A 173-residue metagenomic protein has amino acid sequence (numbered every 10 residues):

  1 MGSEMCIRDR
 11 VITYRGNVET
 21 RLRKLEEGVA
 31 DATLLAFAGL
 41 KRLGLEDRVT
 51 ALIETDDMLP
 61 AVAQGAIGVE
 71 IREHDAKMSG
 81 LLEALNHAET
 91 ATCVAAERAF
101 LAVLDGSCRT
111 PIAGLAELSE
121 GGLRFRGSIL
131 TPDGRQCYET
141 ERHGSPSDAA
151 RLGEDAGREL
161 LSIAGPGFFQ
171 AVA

Functional and structural regions predicted by a protein language model:
M1-I7: Short, small-residue-biased leader/transition segments that mark boundaries at the very start of proteins
R8, I12-A173: Small-molecule-sensing regulatory modules
